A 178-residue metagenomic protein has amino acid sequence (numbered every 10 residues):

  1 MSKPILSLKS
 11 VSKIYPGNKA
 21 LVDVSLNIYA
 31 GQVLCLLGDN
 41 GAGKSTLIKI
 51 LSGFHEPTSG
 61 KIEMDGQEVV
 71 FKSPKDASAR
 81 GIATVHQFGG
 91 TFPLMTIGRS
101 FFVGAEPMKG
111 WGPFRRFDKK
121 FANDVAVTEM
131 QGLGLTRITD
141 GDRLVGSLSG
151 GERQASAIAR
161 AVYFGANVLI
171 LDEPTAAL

Functional and structural regions predicted by a protein language model:
M1-L178: Glycine-rich phosphate-binding loops of nucleotide-dependent enzymes
